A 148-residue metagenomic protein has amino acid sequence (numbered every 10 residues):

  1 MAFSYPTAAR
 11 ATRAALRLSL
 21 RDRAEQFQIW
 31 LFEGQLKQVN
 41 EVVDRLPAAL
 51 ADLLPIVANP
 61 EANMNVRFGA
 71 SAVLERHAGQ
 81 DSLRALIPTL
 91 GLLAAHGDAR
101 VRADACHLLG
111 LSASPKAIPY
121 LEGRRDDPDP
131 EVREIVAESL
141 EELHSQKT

Functional and structural regions predicted by a protein language model:
T7-A24, R45-N59, Q80-L93, S114-D126 (+1 more regions): Amphipathic alpha-helical scaffolding segments comprising HEAT/armadillo-like alpha-solenoid repeats
R21-G34, M64-A72: HEAT-repeat alpha-solenoid elements in large eukaryotic scaffold proteins
I29-E33, A62-N65, A99-R100, P115 (+1 more regions): Alpha-helix N-cap/helix-start positions at coil->helix boundaries
Q35-V39, A70, A105, V136: Conserved hydrophobic register position within alpha-solenoid helical repeats
Q38-R45, A78: Alpha-helical solenoid scaffolds in large eukaryotic transport, assembly, and signaling factors
D98-R124: Extended alpha-helical scaffolding segments
R125, E131-T148: Leucine-rich solenoid repeat scaffolds
